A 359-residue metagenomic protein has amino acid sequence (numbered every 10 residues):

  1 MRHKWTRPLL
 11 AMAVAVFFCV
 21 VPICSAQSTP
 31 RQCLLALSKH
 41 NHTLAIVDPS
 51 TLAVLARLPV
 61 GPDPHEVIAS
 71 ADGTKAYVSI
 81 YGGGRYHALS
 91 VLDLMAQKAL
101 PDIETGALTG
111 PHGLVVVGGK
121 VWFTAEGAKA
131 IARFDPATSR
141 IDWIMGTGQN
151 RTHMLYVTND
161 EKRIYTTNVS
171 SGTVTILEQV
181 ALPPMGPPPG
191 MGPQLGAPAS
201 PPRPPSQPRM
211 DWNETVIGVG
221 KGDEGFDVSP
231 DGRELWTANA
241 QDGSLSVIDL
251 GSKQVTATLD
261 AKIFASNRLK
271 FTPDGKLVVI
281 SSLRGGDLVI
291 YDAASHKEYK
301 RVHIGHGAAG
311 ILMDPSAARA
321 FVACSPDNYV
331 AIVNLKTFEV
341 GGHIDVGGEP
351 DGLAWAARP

Functional and structural regions predicted by a protein language model:
M1-A13: Bacterial N-terminal signal peptides that target proteins for export
A13-P359: Predominantly soluble domains enriched in secretory-pathway, periplasmic, or organellar proteins
